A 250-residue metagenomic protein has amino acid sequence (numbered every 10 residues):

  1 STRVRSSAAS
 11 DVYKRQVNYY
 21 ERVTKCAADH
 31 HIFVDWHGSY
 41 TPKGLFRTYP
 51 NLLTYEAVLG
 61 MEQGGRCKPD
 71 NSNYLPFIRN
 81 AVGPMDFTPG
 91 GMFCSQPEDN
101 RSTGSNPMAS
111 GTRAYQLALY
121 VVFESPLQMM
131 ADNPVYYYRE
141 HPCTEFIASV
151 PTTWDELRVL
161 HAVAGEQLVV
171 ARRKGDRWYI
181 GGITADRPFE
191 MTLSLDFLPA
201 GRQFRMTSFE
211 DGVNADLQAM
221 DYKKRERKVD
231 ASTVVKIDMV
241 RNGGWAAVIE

Functional and structural regions predicted by a protein language model:
S1-A9, Y13: Single conserved hydrophobic/aromatic residue that forms the stacking wall/gate of nucleotide- or nucleobase-binding
S10-M108: Aromatic- and carboxylate-enriched substrate-binding clefts and catalytic-loop regions of carbohydrate-active enzymes
V34, V122, I180, N242: Conserved, mostly hydrophobic/aromatic
G90-D132: Charge-patterned, long linear interaction tracts outside catalytic cores
N133-Y179, D216-M220: Glycan-recognition and catalytic regions of carbohydrate-active enzymes
A164-A200, F204, W245-A246: Carbohydrate-binding surface patches
S208-S232: Solvent-exposed beta-strand/loop surfaces of large extracellular or lumenal domains
E226-E250: C-terminal beta-strand-rich structural cap/linker in extracellular carbohydrate-active enzymes
